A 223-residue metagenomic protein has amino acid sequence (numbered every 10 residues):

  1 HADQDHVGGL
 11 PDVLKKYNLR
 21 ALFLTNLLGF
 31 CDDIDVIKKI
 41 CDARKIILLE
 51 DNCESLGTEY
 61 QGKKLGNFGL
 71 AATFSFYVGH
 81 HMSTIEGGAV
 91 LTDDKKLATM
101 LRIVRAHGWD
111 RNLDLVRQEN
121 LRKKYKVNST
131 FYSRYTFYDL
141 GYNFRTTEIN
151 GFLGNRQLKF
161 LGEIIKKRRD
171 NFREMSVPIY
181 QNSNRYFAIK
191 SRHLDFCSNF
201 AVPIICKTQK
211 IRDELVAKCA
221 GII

Functional and structural regions predicted by a protein language model:
H1-L14, H81: Di-metal (Zn2+ and/or Mg2+/Mn2+) metal-binding site signature of metallo-dependent hydrolases with the MBL/beta-CASP
H6-G8, G57, S83-T84, A89 (+3 more regions): Hydrophobic side chains within alpha-helical segments
P11-L14, K38, R102: Short, well-ordered alpha-helical packing segments
N18-T84, A89-T99: Active-site phosphate-binding strand-loop segment of PLP-dependent enzymes
A21-T25, F30, I34-V36, A43 (+2 more regions): PLP-dependent aminotransferase class I/II
